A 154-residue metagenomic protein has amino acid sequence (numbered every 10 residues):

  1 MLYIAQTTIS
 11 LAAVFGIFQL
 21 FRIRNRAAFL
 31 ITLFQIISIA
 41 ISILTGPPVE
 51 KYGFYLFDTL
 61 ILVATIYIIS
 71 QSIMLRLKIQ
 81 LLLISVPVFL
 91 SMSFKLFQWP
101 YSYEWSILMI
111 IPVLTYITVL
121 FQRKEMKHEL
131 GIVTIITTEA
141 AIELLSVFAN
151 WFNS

Functional and structural regions predicted by a protein language model:
M1-A12, V49, G53-F54, N150-W151: Hydrophobic transmembrane alpha-helical segments in integral membrane proteins
Q6, L30-T45: Hydrophobic alpha-helical transmembrane segments of multi-pass membrane proteins
F15-G16, I37-S38, T59-I69, M109-L120: Alpha-helical transmembrane segments and their membrane-interface exit regions
F21-F34, I73-I84, E104-W105, M126-I136: Membrane-interfacial loop-to-transmembrane alpha-helix junctions, especially the N-terminal start
L44-K51, S93-S102, F152-N153: Membrane-interface helix caps and helix-loop-helix hairpins in membrane proteins
P47-R76: Alpha-helical transmembrane-segment detector that highlights a single hydrophobic TM helix and its immediate
L83-L90, E104-F121, T138: Hydrophobic alpha-helical membrane segments
L144-S154: Juxtamembrane boundary at the C-terminal end of a transmembrane helix
